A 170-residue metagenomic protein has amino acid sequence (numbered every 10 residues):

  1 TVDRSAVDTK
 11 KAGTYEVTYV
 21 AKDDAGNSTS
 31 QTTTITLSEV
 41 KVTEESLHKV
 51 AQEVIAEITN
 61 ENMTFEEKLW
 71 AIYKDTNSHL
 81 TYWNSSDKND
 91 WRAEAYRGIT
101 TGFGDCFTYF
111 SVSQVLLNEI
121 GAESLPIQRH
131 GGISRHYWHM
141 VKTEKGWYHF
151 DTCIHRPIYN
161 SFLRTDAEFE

Functional and structural regions predicted by a protein language model:
T1-T33: Serine/threonine-rich, repeat-prone extracellular segments and beta-strand-based repeat modules of secreted/surface
A6-T9, K88-N89, I99-F103, R129-G132 (+1 more regions): A glycine-rich, coil/turn loop motif that links secondary-structure elements
V17-A21, G98, N118: Exposed beta-strand-loop-beta-strand "reactive/processing" segments of non-cytosolic proteins
I35-K41: Interdomain boundary/hinge segments at the C-termini of tandem beta-sandwich modules
T43-G98: Secondary-structure boundary elements
K68-I72, G102-L117: Active-site nucleophilic cysteine motif
H79, W83-D87, T100-G102, R135 (+1 more regions): Repeated polar recognition positions within modular binding domains
T108-F169: Hydrophobic/aromatic-rich core segments of domains that either
